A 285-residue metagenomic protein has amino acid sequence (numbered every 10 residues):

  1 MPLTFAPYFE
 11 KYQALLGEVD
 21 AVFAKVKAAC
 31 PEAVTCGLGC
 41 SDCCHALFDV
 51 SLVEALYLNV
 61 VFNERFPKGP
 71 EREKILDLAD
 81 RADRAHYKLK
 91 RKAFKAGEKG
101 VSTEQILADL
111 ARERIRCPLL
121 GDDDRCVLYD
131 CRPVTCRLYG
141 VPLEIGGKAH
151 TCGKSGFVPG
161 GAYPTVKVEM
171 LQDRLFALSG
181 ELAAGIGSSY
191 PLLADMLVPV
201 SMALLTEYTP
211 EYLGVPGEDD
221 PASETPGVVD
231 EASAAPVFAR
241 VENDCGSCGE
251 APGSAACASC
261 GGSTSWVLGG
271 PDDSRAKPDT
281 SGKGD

Functional and structural regions predicted by a protein language model:
M1-D42, A46-D285: Short loop/turn segments that flank or connect secondary-structure elements
